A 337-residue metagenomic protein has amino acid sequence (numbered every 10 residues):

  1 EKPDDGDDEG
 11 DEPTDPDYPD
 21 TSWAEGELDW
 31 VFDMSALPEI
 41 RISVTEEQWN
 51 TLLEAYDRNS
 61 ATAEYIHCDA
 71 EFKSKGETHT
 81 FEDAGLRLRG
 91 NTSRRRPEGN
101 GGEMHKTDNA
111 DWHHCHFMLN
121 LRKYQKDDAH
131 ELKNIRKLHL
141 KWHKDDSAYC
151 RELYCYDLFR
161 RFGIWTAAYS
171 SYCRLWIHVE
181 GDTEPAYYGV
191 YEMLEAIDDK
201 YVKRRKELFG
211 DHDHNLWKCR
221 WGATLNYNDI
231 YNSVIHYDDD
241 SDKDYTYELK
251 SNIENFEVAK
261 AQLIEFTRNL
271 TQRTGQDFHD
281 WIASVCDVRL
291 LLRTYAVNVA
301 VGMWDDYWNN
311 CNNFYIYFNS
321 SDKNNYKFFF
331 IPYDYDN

Functional and structural regions predicted by a protein language model:
E1-N337: Phosphate/dinucleotide-binding and metal-coordinating scaffold of catalytic cores in nucleotide-dependent enzymes
